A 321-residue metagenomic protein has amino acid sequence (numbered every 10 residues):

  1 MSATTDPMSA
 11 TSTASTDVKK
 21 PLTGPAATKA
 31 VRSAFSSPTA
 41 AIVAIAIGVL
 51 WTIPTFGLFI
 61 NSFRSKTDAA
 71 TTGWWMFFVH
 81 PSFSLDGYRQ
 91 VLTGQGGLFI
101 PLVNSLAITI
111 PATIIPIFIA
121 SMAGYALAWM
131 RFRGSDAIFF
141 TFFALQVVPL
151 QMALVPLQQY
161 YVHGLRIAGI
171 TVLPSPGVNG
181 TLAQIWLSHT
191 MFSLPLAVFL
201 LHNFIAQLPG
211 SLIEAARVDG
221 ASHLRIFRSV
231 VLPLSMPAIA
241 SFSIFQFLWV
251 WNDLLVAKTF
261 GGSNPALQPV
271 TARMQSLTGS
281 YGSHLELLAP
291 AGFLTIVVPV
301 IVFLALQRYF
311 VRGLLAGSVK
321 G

Functional and structural regions predicted by a protein language model:
M1-I45, Y281-L285, Q307-G321: Transmembrane alpha-helical segments of polytopic membrane transport and secretion proteins
A40-G321: A structural signal for multi-pass alpha-helical bundles of membrane permease subunits that mediate small-molecule
